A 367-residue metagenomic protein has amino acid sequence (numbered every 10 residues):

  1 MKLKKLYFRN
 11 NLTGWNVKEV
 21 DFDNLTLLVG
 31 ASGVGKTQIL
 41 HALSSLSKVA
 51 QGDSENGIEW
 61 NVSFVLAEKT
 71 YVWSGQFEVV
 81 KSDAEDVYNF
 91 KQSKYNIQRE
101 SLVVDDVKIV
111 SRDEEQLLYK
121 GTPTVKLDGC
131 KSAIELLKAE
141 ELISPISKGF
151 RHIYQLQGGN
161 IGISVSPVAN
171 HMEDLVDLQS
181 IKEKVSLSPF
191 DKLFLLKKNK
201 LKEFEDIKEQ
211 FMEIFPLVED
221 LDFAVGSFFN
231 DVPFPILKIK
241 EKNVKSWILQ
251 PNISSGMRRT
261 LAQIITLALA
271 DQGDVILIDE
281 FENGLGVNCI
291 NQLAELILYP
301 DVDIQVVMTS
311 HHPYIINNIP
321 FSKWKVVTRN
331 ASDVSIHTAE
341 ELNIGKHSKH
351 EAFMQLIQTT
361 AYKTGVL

Functional and structural regions predicted by a protein language model:
M1-G57: Pre-Walker A-like glycine/lysine-rich segment at the N-terminus of P-loop NTPase domains
T13, L66-T70, P216, K242-K245: Glycine-centered tight beta-turn/hairpin loop motif at sheet-sheet or coil-to-beta transitions
G14-W15, G284-L285, I315-I316: Catalytic P-loop NTPase motifs of RecA-like helicase/translocase cores
T26, S44, S254, E282-N283 (+1 more regions): Catalytic acidic motif of RecA-like/P-loop NTPases
A31-G33, M212, E219-A268, V275 (+2 more regions): Conserved ABC ATPase signature
V49-F64, T70, A331: Flexible phosphate/Mg2+-sensing switch loops adjacent to catalytic phosphate-binding sites
V79-D222: Electropositive, glycine-dotted interaction segments that contact anionic polymers or phosphate-rich ligands
N291-L367: C-terminal lobe/lid and adjacent interdomain/linker elements of RecA-like ASCE P-loop ATPase modules
